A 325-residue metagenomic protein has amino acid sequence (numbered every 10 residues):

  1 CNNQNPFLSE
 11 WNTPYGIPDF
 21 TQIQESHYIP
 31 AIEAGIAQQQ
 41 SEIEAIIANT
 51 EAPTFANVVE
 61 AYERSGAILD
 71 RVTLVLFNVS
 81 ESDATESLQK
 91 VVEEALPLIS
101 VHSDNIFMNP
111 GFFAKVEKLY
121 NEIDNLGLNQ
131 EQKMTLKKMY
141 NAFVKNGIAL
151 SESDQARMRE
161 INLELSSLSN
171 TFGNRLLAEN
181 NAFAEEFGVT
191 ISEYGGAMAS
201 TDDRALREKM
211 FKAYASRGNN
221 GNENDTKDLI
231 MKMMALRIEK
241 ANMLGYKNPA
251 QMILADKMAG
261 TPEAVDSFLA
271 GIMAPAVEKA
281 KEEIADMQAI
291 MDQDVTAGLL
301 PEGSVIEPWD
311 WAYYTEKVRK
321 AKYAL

Functional and structural regions predicted by a protein language model:
N3-F183: N-terminal helix-rich structural modules
S9-W11, Y140-N141, M210-K212, Y246-P249 (+1 more regions): Short acidic (Asp/Glu) and glycine-rich catalytic loops that position anionic groups and cofactors
I17-Q24, F77-S82, V144, Y214-E223 (+3 more regions): Glycine- and acidic
I32, V59-L69, M210-Y214, M233-R237 (+1 more regions): Short alpha-helical scaffolding segments that buttress acidic/His motifs in well-ordered protein cores
E131, T135, S167, N174 (+5 more regions): Active-site-proximal, well-structured secondary-structure segments within enzyme catalytic domains
K138-M139, G147-I161, R217-M252, E263: A conserved hydrophobic secondary-structure block that centers on an alpha-helix together with its immediately flanking
V189-Y194, A199, E208-M210, Y214 (+2 more regions): Substrate/cofactor-recognition hotspot
R204-L206: Extended, highly charged clamp/arch subdomains and adjacent linkers that form or line substrate-binding channels
